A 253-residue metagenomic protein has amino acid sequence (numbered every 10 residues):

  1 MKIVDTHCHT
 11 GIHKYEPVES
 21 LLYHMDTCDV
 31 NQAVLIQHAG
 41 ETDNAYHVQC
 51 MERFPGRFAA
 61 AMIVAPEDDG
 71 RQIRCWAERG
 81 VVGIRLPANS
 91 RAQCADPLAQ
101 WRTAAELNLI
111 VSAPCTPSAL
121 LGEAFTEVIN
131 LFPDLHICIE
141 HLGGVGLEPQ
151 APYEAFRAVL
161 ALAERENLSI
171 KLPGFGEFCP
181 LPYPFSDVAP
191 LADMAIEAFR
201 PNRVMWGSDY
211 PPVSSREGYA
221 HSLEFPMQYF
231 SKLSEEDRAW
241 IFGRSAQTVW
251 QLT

Functional and structural regions predicted by a protein language model:
M1-A99, T103-L107, A119, L162 (+3 more regions): Mid-domain alpha/beta scaffold segments of enzyme catalytic cores
M1-H9, Y15-Q32, M194, A198-M205 (+1 more regions): Mid-to-C-terminal alpha-helical segments outside catalytic/metal-binding sites
D5, V34-Q37, M62-I63, K171-G174 (+2 more regions): Short beta-strand segments
C8, H38, L142, S208-Y210: Active-site metal-binding loops of divalent metal-dependent hydrolases
G11-H13, G146-L147, E177, S215: Conserved protein kinase catalytic core
I36, A113-P114, S215: Glycine- and other small-residue-rich loops at beta-strand/loop junctions that grip anionic moieties
R91-M205: Catalytic pocket-lining loop regions of alpha/beta-barrel enzymes, especially the amidohydrolase/enolase/GH5 lineages
